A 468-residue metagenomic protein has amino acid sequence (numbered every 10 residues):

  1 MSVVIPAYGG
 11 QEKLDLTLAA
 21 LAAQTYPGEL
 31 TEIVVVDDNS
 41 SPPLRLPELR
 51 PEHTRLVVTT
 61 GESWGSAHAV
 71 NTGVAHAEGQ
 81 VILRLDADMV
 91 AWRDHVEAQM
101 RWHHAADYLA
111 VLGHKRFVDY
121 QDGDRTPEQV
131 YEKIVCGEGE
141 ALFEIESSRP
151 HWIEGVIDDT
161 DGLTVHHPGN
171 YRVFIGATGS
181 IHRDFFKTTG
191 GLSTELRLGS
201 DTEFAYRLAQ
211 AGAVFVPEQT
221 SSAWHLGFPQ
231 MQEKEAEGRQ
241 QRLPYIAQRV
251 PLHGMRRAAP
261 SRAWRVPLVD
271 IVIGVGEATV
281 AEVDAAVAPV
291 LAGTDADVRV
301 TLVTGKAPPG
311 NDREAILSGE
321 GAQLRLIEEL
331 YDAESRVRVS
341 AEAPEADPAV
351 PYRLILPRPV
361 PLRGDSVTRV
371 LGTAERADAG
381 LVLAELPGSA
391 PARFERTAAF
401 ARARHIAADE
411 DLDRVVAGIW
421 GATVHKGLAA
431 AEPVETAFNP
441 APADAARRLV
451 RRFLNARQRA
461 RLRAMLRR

Functional and structural regions predicted by a protein language model:
M1-S2, E32, E203, L268-V272: Cell-envelope/extracellular polymer assembly enzymes that use nucleotide-activated donors
G10-Q24, A278-A292: Short, well-formed alpha-helical segments that are part of the catalytic scaffolds of diverse glycosyltransferases
A22-T59, L291-R336: Acidic donor-binding segment of Leloir-type glycosyltransferases
T59-A77, A98, Y331-A346: Glycine-rich, basic loop-to-helix element that forms the pyrophosphate-binding segment of sugar-nucleotide handling
I82, R353: Short aromatic/hydrophobic "clamp" motif used to bind/position activated sugar donors
D94-S148, P361, D365-R393: Conserved donor NDP-sugar-binding/catalytic core segment of glycosyltransferases
L142-S180, L381, G388-F394, A398-G418 (+1 more regions): A recurrent flexible, glycine/aromatic-enriched loop bordering the glycosyltransferase active site that acts as
T189-Y206, P217: Donor nucleotide-sugar recognition loop
